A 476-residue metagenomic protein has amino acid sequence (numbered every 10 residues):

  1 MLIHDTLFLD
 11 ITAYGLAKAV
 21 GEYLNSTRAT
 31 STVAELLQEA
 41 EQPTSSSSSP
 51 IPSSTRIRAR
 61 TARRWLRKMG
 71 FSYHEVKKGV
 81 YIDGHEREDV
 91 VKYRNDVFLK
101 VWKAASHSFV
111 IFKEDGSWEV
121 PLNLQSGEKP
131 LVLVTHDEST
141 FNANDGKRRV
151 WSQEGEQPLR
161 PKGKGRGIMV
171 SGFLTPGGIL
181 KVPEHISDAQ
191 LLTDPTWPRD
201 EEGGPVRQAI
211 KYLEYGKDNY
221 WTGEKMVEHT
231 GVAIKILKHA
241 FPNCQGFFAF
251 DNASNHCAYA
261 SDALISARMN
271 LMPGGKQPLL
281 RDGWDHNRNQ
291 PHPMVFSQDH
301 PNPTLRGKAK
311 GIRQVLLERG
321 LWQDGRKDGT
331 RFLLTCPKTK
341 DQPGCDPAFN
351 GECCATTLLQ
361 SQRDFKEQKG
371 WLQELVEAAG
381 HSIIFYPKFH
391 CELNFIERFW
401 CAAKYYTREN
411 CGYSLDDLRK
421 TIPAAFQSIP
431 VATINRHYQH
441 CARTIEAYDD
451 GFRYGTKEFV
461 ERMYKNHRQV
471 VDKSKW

Functional and structural regions predicted by a protein language model:
M1-W476: Short functional hotspots at interaction and active-site rims
